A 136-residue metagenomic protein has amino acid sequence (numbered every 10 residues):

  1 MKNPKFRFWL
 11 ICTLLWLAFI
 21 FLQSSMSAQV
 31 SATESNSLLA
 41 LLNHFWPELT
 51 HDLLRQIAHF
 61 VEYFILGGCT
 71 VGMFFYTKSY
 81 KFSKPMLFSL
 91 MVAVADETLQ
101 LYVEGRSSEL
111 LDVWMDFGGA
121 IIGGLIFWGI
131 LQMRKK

Functional and structural regions predicted by a protein language model:
M1-G67: "…centered on the first transmembrane helix and the immediately adjacent amphipathic helix/loop
K5-F8, T77-M86, E109-L110: Membrane-helix interface segments
W9, L110-W114, M133: Loop-to-transmembrane alpha-helix entry segments
L15-I20, K84-L101: Small-polar-interrupted transmembrane alpha-helices in polytopic inner-membrane proteins
R55-A58, P85-V92, D112, D116: Alpha-helical transmembrane segments of multi-pass integral membrane proteins
E62-T77, A120-Q132: Membrane-interfacial alpha-helical segments at the cytosolic side of multi-pass membrane proteins
F74-K78, L99, V103, S107 (+2 more regions): Membrane-interfacial segments
A95-F117: Interfacial helix-loop-helix junctions of multi-pass membrane proteins
